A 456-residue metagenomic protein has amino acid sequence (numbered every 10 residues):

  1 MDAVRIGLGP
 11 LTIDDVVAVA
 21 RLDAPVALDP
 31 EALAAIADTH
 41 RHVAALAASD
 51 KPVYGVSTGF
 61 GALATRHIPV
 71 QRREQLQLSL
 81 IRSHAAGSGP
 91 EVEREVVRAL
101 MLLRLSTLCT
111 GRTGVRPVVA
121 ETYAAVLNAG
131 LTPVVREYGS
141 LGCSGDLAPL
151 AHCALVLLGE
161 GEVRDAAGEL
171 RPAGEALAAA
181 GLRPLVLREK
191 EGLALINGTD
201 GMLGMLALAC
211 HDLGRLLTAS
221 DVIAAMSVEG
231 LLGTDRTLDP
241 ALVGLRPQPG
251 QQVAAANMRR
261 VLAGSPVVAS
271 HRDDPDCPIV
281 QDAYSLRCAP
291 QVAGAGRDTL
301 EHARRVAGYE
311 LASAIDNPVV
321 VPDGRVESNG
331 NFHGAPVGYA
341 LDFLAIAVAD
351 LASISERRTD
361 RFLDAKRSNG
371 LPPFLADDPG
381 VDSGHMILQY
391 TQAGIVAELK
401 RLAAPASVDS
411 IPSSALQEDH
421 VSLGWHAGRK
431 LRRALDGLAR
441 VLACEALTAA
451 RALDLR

Functional and structural regions predicted by a protein language model:
M1-D50: N- or domain-start disorder-to-order transition segments that initiate the globular core
P10-A18, L22, R66-V96, A125 (+3 more regions): Glycine-/small-residue-rich beta-strand-loop submotif within the FAD-binding core of flavoenzymes
Y54-I68, R72-L76, S83-S106, R136-L158 (+4 more regions): FAD-binding core of FAD-dependent oxidoreductases, characterized by glycine-rich FAD pyrophosphate-binding loops
R112-Y138: FAD-binding glycine-rich core of flavoenzymes that anchor FAD
C143-C153, L158, T299, A303 (+2 more regions): Glycine-rich anion/phosphate-binding loop at the beta-strand->alpha-helix junction
P149-M258, A263, D409-P412, A427-R456: Mobile "lid/hinge" segments at catalytic clefts and subdomain interfaces of large enzymes
G204, P240-G244, C288, S328-N329 (+3 more regions): Short beta-alpha connecting loops at secondary-structure transitions that line or flank enzyme active sites
V228-S353: Accessory "access/gating" subregions that flank catalytic or transport cores
